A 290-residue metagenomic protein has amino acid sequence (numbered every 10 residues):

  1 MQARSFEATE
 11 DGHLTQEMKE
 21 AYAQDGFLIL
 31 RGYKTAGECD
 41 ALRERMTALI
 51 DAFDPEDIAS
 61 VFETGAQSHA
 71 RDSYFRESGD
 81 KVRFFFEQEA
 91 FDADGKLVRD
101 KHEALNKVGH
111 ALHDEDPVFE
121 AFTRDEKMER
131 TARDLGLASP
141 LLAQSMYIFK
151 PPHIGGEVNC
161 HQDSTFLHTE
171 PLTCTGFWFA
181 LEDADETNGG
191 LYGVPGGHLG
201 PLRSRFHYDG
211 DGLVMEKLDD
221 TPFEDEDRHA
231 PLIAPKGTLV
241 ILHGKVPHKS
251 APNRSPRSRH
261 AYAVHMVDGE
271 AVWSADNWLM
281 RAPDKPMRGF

Functional and structural regions predicted by a protein language model:
M1-Q24, R31-E157, K285: Non-heme Fe(II)-dependent double-stranded beta-helix
Q2-T9, I50-A52, E56, V61 (+6 more regions): Non-heme Fe(II)/2-oxoglutarate
A21, P231-I233: Residue-level "contact hotspot" at macromolecular interaction interfaces
L28-L30, T175-F179, V240-L242: Short hydrophobic-aromatic micro-motifs
A36, F166, H248: Glycine-rich nucleotide phosphate-binding loop and flanking beta-alpha elements of Rossmann-like dinucleotide-binding
E115, E129-R133, L141, I154-P231 (+1 more regions): Catalytic core of non-heme Fe(II) oxygenases with the double-stranded beta-helix
D125, S164, G244: Hydrophobic small-molecule pocket/channel-lining residues, especially in calycin-type beta-barrels
S145, F177-F179, Y262-M266: A structural signal for short, well-ordered beta-strand segments
